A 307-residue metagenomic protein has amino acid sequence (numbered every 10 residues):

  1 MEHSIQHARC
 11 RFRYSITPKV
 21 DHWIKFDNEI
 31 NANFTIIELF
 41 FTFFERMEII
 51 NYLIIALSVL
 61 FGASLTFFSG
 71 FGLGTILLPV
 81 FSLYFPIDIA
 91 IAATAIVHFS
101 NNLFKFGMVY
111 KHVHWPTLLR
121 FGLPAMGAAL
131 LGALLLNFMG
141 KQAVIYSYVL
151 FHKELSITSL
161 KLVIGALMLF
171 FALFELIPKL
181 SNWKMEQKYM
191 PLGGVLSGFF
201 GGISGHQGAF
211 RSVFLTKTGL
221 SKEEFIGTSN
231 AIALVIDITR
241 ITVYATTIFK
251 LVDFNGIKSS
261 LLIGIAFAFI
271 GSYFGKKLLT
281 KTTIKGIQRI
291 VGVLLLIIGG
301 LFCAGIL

Functional and structural regions predicted by a protein language model:
S4, A8, D27-A32: Short hydrophobic alpha-helical segments enriched in small aliphatic residues
I36-F85, F174-S229: Selected transmembrane alpha-helices and immediately adjacent juxtamembrane segments of polytopic inner-membrane
N51, L83-F99, S156-A166, V195-S204 (+1 more regions): Structural signature of hydrophobic alpha-helical transmembrane segments
A56, L60, S64, A95 (+9 more regions): Residue-level signature of the transmembrane alpha-helical core of multi-pass small-molecule transporters
A92-F151, I238-I284: Selective hydrophobic functional segments
A95, G165-M168, A172, N230 (+3 more regions): Residues within membrane-spanning alpha-helices of integral membrane proteins, especially the hydrophobic core/packing
N102-M108, G132-V144, T158-E186, K277 (+1 more regions): Transmembrane helix exit motif
